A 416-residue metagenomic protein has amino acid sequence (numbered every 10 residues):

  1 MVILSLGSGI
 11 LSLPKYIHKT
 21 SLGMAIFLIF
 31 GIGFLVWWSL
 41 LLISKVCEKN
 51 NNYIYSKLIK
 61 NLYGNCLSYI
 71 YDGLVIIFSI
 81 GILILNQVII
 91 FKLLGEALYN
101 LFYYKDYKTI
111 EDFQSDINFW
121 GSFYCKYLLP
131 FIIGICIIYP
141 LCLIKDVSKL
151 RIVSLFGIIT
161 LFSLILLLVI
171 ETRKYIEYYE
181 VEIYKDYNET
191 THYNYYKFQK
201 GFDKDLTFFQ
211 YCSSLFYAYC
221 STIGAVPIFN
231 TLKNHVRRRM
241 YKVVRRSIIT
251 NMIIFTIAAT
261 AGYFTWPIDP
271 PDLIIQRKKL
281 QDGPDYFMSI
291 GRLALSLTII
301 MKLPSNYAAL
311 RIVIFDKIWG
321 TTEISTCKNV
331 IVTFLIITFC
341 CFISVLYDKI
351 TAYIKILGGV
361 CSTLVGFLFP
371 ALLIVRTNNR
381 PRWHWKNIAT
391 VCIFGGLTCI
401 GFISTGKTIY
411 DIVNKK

Functional and structural regions predicted by a protein language model:
M1-S12, V36-W37: Membrane-interface "cap" regions at the ends of multi-pass membrane proteins
G9, G134-Y139, I336-C341: Hydrophobic, membrane-inserted alpha-helices
L13-S21, V147-S148, A352, Y410: Short, hydrophobic transmembrane alpha-helix segments
P14-N52, S56: Extracellular loop-to-transmembrane helix junctions
K15-Y16, P140-I144, F342-D348: Hydrophobic alpha-helical transmembrane segments
I32-V36, I76-I84, I159-T160, T250-I254: Membrane-embedded alpha-helical segments of transport systems, primarily multispan ion/solute transporters
N52-D72, L85-P130, V153-G157, L167-S362 (+2 more regions): Membrane-interfacial loop- and helix-cap regions that link adjacent transmembrane helices in polytopic membrane proteins
P140-V147, I318-W319, T377: C-terminal ends of transmembrane helices
